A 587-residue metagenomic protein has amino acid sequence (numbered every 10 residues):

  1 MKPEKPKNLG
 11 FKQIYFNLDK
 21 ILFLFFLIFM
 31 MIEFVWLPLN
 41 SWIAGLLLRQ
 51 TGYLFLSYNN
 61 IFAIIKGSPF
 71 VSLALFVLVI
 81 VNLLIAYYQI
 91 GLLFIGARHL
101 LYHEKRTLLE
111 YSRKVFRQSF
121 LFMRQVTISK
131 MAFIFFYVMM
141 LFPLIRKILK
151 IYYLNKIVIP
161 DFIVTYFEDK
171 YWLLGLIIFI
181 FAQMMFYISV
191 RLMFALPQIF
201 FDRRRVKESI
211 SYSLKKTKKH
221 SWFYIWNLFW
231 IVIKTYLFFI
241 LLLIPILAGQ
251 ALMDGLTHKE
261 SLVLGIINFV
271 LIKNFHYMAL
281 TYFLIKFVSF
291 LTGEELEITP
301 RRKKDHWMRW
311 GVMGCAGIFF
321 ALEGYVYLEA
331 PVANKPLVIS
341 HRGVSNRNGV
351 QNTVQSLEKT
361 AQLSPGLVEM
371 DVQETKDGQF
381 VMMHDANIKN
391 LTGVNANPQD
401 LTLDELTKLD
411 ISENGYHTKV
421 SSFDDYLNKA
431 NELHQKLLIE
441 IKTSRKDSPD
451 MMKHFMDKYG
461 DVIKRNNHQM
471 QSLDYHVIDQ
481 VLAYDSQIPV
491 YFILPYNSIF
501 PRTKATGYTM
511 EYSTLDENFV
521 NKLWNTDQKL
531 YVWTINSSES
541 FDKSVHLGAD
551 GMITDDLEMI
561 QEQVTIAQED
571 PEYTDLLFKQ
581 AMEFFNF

Functional and structural regions predicted by a protein language model:
M1-V338: Hydrophobic alpha-helical membrane segments
L121, W222-F223, S364, E432-K436 (+4 more regions): Loop/turn elements at helix/coil->beta-strand transitions in domains of secreted/extracellular proteins
W226, F492-F587: C-terminal active-site rim and adjoining tail of enzyme catalytic domains
Y327-M382, K389-L391, N395-D400, E405 (+1 more regions): Membrane-interface segments at or immediately adjacent to transmembrane helices that form the boundary between
V338-H341, V368-M370, L437-I441, H468-Q471 (+4 more regions): Hydrophobic faces of well-ordered beta-strands that scaffold small-molecule active sites in alpha/beta enzyme cores
H341, T360, D371, L406 (+8 more regions): Conserved, mostly hydrophobic/aromatic
V344, E374, N387, T443-R445 (+5 more regions): Active-site-proximal loop/turn and secondary-structure-junction residues that shape catalytic pockets, frequently
H384-Q487, Q580-N586: Metal-dependent phosphodiesterase/phospholipase catalytic core, i.e., the His/Asp/Glu-rich active-site region
